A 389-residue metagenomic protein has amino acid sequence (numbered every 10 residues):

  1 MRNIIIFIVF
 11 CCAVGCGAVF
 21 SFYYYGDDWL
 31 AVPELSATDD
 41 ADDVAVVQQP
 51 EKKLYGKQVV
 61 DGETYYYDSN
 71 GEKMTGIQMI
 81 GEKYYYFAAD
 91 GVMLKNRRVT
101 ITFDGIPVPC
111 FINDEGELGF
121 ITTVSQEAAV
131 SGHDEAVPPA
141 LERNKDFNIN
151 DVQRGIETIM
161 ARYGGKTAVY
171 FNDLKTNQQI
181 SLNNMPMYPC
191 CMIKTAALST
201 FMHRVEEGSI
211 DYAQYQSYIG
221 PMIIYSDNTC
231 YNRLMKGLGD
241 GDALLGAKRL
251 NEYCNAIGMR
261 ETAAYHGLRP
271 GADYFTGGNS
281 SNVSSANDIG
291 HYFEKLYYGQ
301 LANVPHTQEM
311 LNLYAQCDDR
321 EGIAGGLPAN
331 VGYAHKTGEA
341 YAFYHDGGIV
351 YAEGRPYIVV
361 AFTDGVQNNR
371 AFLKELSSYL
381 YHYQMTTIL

Functional and structural regions predicted by a protein language model:
R2-D134: Extracellular adhesion/carbohydrate-binding repeat motifs centered on closely spaced tryptophans
G15, Y23-D28, D39-D40, G132-E157 (+4 more regions): Structured C-terminal helix/loop/strand segments within mature extracytoplasmic catalytic/sensor domains
Y66, F111, A168-N172, A196 (+1 more regions): Soluble periplasmic/extracytoplasmic beta-strand elements of cell-envelope proteins
G164-P186: Short, conserved catalytic-motif segment at the N-terminal edge
N172-L174, M222-D227, L234-L238, H266-R269 (+3 more regions): Active-site-proximal beta-strand/loop segments in catalytic clefts of secreted hydrolases
N177, P186-I210, P221-M222, V359: Active-site SXXK
M202-S226, K248, A256-M259: Active-site-proximal loop and beta-strand segments within enzyme catalytic domains
M235-Y298: Mid-domain, small-residue-enriched loop/turn segments at the edges of structured enzyme/sensor domains
